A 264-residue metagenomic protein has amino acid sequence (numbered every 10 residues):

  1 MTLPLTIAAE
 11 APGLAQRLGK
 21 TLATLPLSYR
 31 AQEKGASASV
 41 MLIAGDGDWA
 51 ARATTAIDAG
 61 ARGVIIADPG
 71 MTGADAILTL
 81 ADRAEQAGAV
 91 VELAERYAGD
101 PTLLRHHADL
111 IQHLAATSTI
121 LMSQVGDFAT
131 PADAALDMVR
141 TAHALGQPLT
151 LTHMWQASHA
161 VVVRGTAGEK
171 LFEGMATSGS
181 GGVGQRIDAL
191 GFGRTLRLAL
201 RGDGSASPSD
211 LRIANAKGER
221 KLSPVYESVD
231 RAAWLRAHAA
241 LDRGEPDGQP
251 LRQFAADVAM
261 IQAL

Functional and structural regions predicted by a protein language model:
M1-A9, G19-T24, A36-G63, L78-A81 (+2 more regions): C-terminal helix-rich "cap/oligomerization" subdomain common to oxidoreductases
P4-A8, A36, A61-I65, G70-F128: A contiguous active-site-proximal alpha/beta segment in oxidoreductase catalytic domains
G13-L25, I77-R83, A108, A135-V139: Short, aromatic/basic amphipathic alpha-helical patches
A15, I77, L103-L104, M138-V139 (+2 more regions): A general structural signal for well-ordered alpha-helical segments in protein cores
K20-R30, A59-G63, R83-E92, A115 (+2 more regions): Structural alpha-beta junctions
V40-A53, I65-T72, T141, V183 (+1 more regions): Hydrophobic alpha-helical segments that drive targeting, anchoring, or assembly
I120-G193: Rossmann-like dinucleotide-binding domain that binds NAD(P)(H)
F172-L235, A239, E245, Q249: NAD(P)-dinucleotide binding in Rossmann-like oxidoreductases
